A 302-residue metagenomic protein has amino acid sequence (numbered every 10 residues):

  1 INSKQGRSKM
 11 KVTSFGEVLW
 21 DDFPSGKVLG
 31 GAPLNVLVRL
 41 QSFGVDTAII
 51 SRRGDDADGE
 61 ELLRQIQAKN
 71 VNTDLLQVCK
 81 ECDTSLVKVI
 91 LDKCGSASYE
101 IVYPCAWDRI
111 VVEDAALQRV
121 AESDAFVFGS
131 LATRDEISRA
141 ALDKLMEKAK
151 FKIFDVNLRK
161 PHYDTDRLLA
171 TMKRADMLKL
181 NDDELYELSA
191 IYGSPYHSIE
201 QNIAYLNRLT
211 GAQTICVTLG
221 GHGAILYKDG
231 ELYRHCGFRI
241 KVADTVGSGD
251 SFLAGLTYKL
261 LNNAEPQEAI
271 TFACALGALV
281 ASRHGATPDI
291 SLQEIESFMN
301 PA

Functional and structural regions predicted by a protein language model:
K4-T13, Q65-A68, T73-V78, K93-L232: Ribokinase/PfkB-type carbohydrate-kinase core domain
V12, P33, L37, G59 (+6 more regions): A general structural signal for well-ordered alpha-helical segments in protein cores
V12-S14, D21-V87, L91-S96, I101-W107 (+1 more regions): Substrate-binding N-lobe of the ribokinase-like
G16-D21, R234-C236: Short, hydrophobic/aliphatic alpha-helical segments
W20, D55, L158-K160, E184 (+3 more regions): Short, glycine/acidic-enriched loop or turn micro-motifs at the edges of active sites
N35-V38, A121, K173, Q267 (+3 more regions): A broad detector of short, well-ordered amphipathic alpha-helices that serve as recognition/interaction surfaces
V38, S42, R64, E147 (+3 more regions): Short, well-ordered alpha-helices that flank and scaffold nucleotide-derived cofactor binding pockets
Y192, Y196-A302: Conserved phosphate-binding/catalytic region of the ribokinase-like
